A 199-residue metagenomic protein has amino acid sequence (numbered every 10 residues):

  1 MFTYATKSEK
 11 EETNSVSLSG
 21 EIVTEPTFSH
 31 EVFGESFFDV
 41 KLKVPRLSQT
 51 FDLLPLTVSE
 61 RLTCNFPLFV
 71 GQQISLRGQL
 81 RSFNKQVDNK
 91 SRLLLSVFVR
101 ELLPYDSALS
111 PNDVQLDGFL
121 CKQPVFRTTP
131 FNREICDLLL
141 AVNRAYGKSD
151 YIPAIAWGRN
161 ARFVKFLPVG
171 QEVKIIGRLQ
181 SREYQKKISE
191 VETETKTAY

Functional and structural regions predicted by a protein language model:
M1-Y199: OB-fold and OB-like single-stranded nucleic-acid-recognition modules and their adjacent interaction interfaces
